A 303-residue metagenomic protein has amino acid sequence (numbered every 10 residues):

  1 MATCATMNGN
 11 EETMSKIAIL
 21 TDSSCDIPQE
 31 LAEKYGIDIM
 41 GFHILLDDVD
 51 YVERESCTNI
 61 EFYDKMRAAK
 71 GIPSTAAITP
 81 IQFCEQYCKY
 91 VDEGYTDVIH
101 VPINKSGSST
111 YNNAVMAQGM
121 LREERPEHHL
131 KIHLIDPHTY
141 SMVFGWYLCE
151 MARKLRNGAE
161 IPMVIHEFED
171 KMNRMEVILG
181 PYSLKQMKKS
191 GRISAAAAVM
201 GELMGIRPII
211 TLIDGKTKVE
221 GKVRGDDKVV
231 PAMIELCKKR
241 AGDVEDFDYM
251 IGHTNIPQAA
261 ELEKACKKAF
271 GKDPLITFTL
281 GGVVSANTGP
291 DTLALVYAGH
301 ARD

Functional and structural regions predicted by a protein language model:
A2-T13: Short, Lys/Arg-enriched N-terminal segments with co-localized hydrophobic residues within the first ~10-30 amino acids
E11, K16, S24-A32, I37-D38 (+6 more regions): Mixed-charge interfacial surface used for oligomerization/domain docking and macromolecular partner engagement
A18, C84, C88, T96-D97 (+3 more regions): Generic alpha-helical hydrophobic packing signal
A18-Q82: N-terminal glycine-rich anion-binding loop in soluble enzyme alpha/beta folds
I19, S74, H100, L134 (+1 more regions): Short catalytic-loop micro-motif centered on adjacent basic/acidic residues
E33, D92, P126: Anion (oxyanion) recognition and catalysis
M66-A68, T96-H100, E124-I135, T277: Glycine/charged-rich beta-loop-alpha catalytic/anionic-binding loops adjacent to active sites
A69-G119, I161, I165, M172: Glycine-rich phosphate- or other oxyanion-binding loops that anchor nucleotides, phosphorylated ligands
